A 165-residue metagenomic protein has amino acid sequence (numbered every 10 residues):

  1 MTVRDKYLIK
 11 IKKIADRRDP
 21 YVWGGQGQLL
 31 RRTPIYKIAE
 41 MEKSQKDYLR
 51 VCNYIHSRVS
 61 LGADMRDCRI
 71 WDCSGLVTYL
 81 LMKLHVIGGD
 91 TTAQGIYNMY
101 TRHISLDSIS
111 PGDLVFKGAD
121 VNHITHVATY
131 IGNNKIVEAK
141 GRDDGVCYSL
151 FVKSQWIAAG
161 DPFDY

Functional and structural regions predicted by a protein language model:
M1-L84, V137-A139, F163-D164: N-terminal capping segments
T2-L8, T78, H85-K153, P162-Y165: ...with weaker cross-activation on analogous glycine-rich loops/strands in unrelated enzymes
